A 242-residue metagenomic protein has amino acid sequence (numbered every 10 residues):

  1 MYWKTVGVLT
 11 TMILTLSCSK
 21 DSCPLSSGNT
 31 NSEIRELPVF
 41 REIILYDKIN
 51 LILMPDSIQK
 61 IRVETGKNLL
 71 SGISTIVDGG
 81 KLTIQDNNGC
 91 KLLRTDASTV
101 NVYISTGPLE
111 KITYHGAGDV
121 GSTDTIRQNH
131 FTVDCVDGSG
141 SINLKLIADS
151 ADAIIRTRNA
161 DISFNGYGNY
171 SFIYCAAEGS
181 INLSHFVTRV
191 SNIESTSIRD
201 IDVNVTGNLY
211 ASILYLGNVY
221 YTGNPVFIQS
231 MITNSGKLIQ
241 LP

Functional and structural regions predicted by a protein language model:
M1-C18: Sec-dependent bacterial lipoprotein signal peptides
Y2-K4, S32-R35, E64-T65, N101 (+3 more regions): Hydrophobic alpha-helical segments, principally membrane-spanning helices and signal/leader peptides
I13-T15, I58, V226: Single-residue recognition of alpha-helix boundary sites
C18-N68, N87-S105, V120-S122, G236-P242: Short acidic/polar N-terminal linker immediately downstream of export determinants
R41-L53, V102, L109-P242: Extended, compositionally simple hydrophobic/Ser/Thr-rich segments that build repetitive fibrous architectures
T65, I73-G79: Solvent-exposed adhesion/ligand-recognition segments of exported proteins
G80-N87: Short carbohydrate-recognition loop motifs
